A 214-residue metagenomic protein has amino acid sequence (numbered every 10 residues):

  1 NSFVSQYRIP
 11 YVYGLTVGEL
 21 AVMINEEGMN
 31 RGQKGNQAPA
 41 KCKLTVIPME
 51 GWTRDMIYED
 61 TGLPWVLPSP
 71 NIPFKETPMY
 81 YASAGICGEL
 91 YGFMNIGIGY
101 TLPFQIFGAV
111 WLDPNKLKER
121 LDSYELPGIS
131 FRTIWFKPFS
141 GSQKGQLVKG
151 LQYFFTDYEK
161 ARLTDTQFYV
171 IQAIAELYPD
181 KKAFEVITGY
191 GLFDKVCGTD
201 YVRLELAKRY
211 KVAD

Functional and structural regions predicted by a protein language model:
S2, Q6-P10, G51, P73 (+6 more regions): Residue-level preference for alpha-helix termini and adjacent loops
S2-A84: Conserved anion/nucleotide-ligand pocket segment
T16, L102, T166: Catalytic-loop motifs flanking and including active-site residues across diverse enzymes
L20-N36, L90-M94, L117-R120, K137-G141: Intrinsically disordered, low-complexity boundary segments flanking structured domains
P39-K41, G97-L102, Q146-V148: Short gly/pro-enriched beta-turn/loop segments at secondary-structure junctions
W52-I134: Glycine-rich, aromatic-lined ligand/substrate-binding cores of catalytic and carbohydrate-binding domains
F107-D214: Conserved functional hotspot residues or short segments at active or partner-binding sites across diverse domains
